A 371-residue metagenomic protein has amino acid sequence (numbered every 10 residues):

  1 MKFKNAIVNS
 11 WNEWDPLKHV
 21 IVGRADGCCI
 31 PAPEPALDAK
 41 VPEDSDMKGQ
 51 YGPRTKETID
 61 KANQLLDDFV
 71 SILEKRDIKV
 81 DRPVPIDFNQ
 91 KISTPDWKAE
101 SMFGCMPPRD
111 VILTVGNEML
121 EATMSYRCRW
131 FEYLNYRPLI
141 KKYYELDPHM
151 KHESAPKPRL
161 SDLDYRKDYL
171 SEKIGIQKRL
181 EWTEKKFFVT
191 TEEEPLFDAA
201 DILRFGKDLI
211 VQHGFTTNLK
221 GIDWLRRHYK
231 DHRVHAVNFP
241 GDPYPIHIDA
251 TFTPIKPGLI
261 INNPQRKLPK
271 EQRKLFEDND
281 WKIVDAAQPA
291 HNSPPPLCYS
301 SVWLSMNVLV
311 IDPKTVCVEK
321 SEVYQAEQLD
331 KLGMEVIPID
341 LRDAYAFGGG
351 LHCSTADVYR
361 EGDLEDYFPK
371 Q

Functional and structural regions predicted by a protein language model:
M1-Q371: The feature marks the mature, well-folded catalytic cores of soluble enzymes
